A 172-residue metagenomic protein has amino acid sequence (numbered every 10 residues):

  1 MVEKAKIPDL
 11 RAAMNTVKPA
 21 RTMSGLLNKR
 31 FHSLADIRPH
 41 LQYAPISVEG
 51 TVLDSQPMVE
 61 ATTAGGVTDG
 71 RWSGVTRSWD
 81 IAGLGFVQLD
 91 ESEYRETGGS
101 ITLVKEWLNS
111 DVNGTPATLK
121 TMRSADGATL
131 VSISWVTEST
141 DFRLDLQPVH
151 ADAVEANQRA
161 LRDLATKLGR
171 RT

Functional and structural regions predicted by a protein language model:
M1-T140: Short, solvent-exposed recognition patches
D145-T172: Surface-exposed amphipathic alpha-helical segments
